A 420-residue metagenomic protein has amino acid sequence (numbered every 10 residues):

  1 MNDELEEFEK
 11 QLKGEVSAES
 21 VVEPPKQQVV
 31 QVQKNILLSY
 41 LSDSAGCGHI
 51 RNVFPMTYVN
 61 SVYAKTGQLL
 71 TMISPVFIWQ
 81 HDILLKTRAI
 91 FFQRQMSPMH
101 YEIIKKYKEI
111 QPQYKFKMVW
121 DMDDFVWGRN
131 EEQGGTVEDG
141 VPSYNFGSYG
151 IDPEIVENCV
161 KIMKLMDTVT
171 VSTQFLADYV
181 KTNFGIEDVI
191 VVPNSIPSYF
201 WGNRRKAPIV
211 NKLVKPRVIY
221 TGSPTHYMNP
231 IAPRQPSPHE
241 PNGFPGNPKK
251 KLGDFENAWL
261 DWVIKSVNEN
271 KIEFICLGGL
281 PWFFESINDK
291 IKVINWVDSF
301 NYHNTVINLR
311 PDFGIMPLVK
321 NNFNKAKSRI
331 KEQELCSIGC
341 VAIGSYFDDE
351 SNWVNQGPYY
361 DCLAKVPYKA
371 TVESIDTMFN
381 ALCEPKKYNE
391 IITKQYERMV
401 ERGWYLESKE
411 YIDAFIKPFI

Functional and structural regions predicted by a protein language model:
N2-R94, Q133: N-terminal pre-catalytic "stem/leader" segment of glycosyltransferase-like enzymes
L12, P25, M228-N229, P248 (+3 more regions): Nucleotide-sugar-dependent
Y40-P55, N194-D289, V293-V306: Conserved catalytic-core segment of nucleotide-activated headgroup transferases in glycan assembly
I90-F91, K164-Q174, F274-I275: A short beta-strand/loop micro-motif in the catalytic core of glycosyltransferases that engages the nucleotide-sugar
E109, E138-V169: Membrane-proximal helix-turn-helix segments that form the acceptor-binding/catalytic region of lipid-linked
D167-K181, G185-R204: Donor nucleotide-sugar binding/catalytic pocket of nucleotide-sugar-dependent glycosyltransferases
S351-F379: Change "using UDP/GDP/dTDP sugars" to "using nucleotide sugars
C383-F419: A charged, aromatic-enriched C-terminal amphipathic alpha-helix characteristic of glycosyltransferases across folds
